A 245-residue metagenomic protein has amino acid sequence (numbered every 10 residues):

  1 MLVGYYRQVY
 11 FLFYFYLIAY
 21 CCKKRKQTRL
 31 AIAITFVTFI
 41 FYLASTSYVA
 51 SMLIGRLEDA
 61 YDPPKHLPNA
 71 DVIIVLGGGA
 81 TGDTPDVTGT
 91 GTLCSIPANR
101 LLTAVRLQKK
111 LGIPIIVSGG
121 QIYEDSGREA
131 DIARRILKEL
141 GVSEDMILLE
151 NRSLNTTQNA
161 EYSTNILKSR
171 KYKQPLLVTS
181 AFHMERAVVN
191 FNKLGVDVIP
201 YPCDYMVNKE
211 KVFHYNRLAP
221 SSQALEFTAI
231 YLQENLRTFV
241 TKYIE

Functional and structural regions predicted by a protein language model:
M1-K23: Membrane-embedded alpha-helical segments of integral membrane proteins
M1-L2, V49, L53-L57, L232-F239: Hydrophobic alpha-helical segments of integral membrane proteins, encompassing both true transmembrane helices
Y6-Y10, T28, A44-Y48: N-terminal nucleotide/polyanion-binding subdomain common to many enzyme families
C21, T46-L218: A structural signal for short, hydrophobic/glycine-enriched beta-strand patches
C21-A31: Membrane-interface helix-boundary motifs at transmembrane edges
A31-S47: Hydrophobic membrane-insertion alpha-helices, especially the h-region of bacterial N-terminal signal peptides
P220-E245: Structured C-terminal subdomain patch of bacterial secreted/periplasmic proteins
